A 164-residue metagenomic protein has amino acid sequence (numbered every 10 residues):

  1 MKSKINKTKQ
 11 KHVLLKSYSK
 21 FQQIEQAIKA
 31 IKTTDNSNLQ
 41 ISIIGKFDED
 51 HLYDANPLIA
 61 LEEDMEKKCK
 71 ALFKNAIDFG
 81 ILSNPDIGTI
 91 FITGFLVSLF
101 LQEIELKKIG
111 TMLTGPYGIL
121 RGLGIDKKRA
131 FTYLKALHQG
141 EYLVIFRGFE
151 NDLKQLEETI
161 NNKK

Functional and structural regions predicted by a protein language model:
K2-K164: Positively charged, small/polar-rich N-terminal and surface patches that mediate targeting and assembly and bind
